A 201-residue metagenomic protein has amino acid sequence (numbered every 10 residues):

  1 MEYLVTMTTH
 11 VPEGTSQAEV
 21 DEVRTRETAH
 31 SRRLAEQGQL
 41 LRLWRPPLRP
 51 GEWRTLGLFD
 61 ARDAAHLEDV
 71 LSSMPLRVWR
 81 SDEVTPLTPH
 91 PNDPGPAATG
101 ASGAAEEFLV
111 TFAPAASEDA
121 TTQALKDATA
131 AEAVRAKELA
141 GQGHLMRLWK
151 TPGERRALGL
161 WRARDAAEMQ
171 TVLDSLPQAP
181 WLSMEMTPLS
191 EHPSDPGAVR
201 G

Functional and structural regions predicted by a protein language model:
M1-G201: Conserved, structured core segments of small domains
